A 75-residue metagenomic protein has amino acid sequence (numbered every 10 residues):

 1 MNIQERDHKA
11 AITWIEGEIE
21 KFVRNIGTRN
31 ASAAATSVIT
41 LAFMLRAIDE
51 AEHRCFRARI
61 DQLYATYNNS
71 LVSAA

Functional and structural regions predicted by a protein language model:
M1-A75: Acidic, Ser/Pro/Thr-rich low-complexity regulatory regions and the short amphipathic helical interaction modules they
